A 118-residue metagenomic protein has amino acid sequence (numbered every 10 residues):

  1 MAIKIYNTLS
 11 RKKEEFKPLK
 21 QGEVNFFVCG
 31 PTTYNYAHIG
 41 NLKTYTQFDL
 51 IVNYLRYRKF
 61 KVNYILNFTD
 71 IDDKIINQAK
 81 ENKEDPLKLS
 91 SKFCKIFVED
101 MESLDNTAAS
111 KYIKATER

Functional and structural regions predicted by a protein language model:
A2-R118: N-terminal Rossmann-like or analogous alpha/beta NTP/dinucleotide-binding catalytic cores that position adenine
